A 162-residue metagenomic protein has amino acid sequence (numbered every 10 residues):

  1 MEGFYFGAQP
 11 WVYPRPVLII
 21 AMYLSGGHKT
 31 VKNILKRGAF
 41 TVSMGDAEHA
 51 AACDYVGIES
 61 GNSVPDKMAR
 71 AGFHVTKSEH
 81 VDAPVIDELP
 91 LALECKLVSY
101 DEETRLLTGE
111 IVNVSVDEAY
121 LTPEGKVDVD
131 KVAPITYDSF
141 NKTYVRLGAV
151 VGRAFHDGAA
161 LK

Functional and structural regions predicted by a protein language model:
M1-K162: Basic, polyanion-binding surface patches
